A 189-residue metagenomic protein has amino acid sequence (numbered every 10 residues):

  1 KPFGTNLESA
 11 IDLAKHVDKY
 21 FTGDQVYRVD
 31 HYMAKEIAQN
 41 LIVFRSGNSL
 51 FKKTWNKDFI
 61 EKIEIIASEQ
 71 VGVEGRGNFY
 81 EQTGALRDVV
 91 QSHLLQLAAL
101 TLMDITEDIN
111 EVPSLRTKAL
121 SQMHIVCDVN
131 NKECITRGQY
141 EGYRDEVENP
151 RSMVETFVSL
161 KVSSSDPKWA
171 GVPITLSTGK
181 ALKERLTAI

Functional and structural regions predicted by a protein language model:
F3-I189: Secretory/organelle targeting and membrane-embedding segments
